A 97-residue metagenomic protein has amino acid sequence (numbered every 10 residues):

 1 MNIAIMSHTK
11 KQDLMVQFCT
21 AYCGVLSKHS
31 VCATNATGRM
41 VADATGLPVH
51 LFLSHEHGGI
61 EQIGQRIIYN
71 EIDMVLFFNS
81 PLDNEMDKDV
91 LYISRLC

Functional and structural regions predicted by a protein language model:
M1-N2: Residues that mark the start of a beta-strand
M6, V31, E61-Q62: Metallocofactor- and cofactor-centric catalytic cores in central/energy metabolism, strongly enriched
S7-K11: Short polar catalytic/cofactor-binding loops
D13-G24: Histidine-anchored nucleotide/phosphate-binding helix
K28-T37: Short internal beta-strands
S30, L47-G58: Short hydrophobic/aromatic-enriched beta-strand-loop microsegments
I60-C97: Mid-chain, well-packed structural core segment of small domains
